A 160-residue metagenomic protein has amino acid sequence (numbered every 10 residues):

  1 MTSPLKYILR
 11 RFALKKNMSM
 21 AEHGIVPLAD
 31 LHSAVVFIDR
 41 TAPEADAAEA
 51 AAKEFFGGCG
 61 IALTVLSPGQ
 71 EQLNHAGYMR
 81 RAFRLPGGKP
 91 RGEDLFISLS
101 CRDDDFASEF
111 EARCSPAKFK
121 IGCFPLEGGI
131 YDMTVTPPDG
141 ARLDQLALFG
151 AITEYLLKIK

Functional and structural regions predicted by a protein language model:
M1-S33: Short N-terminal or domain-adjacent regulatory/targeting segments
T2-S3, P68, A76, L148 (+1 more regions): N-terminal targeting/anchoring "stem" of glycan-biosynthesis enzymes
H32-S33, I61-L63, F119: Residues at the starts of beta-strands that form the adenosine-phosphate
F37-A42, L99-R102: Structural motif
D39, P43, A48-G92: Conserved nucleotide-cofactor-binding alpha/beta core module
L73-G140: Active-site and donor-binding regions of nucleotide-sugar-utilizing enzymes
I130-K160: Active-site-proximal region of nucleotide-activated glycan assembly enzymes, centered on histidine/acidic-rich loops
